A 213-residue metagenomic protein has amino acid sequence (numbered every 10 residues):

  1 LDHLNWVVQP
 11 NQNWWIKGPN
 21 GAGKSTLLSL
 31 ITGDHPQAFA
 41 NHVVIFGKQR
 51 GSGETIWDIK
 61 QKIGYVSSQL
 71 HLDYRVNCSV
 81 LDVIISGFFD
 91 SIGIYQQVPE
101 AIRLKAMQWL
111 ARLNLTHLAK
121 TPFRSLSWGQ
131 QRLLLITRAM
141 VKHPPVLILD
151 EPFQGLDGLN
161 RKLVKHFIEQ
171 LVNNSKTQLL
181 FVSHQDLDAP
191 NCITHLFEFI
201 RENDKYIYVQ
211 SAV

Functional and structural regions predicted by a protein language model:
K17-P19: The feature captures the beta-strand-to-loop junction immediately N-terminal to the Walker
T32-G33: Helix-to-loop junction immediately C-terminal to a conserved catalytic motif
H42-D58: ABC ATPase NBD Q-loop/coupling interface
Q61, S67-S125: ABC-family P-loop ATPase nucleotide-binding domains
P122, E151-P152: Walker B catalytic motif
S127-L133, G158: ABC ATPase nucleotide-binding domain "signature motif"
T137-P145: A short, proline-enriched helix->beta-strand linker immediately N-terminal to the Walker B motif in ABC-type P-loop
D150, D157, R161: ABC-family nucleotide-binding domains
